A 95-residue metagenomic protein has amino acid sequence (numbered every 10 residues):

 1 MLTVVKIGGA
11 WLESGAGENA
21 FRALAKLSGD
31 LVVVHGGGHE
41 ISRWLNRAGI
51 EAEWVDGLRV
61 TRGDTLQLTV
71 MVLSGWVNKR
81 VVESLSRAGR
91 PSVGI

Functional and structural regions predicted by a protein language model:
M1-I95: Nucleotide/pyrophosphate-binding catalytic subdomain
